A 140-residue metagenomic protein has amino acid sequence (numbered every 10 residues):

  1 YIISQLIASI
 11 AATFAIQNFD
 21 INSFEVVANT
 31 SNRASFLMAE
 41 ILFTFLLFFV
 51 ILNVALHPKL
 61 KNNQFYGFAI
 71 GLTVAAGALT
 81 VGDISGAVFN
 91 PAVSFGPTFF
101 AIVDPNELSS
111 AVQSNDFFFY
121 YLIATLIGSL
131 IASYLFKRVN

Functional and structural regions predicted by a protein language model:
Y1-N140: Membrane-interface helix-loop junctions and terminal tails of multi-pass membrane proteins
